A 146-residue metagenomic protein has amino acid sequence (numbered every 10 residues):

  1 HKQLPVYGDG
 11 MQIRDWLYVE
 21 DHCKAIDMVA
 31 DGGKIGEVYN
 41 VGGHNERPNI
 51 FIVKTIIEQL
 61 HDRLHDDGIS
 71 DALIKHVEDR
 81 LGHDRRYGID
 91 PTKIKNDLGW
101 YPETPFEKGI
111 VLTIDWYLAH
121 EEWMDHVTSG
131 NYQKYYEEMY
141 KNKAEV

Functional and structural regions predicted by a protein language model:
H1-V146: C-terminal substrate-binding subdomain of Rossmann-fold SDR/epimerase-dehydratase oxidoreductases
